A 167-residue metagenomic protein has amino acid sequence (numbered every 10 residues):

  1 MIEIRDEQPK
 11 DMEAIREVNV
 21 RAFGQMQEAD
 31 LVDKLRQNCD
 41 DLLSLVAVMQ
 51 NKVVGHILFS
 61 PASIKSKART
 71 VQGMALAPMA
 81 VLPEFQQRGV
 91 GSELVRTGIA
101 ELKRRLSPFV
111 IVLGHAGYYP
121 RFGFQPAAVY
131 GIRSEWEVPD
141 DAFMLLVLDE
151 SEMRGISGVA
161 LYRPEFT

Functional and structural regions predicted by a protein language model:
M1-L31, N38-V54, A75, E150-T167: Short amphipathic alpha-helix that is part of the acyltransferase structural core
V32-R36, G131-R133: Short, solvent-exposed loop/turn elements at beta->coil junctions and helix N-caps that rim active or binding pockets
L42, D141-M144: Short hydrophobic/aromatic beta-strand or adjacent loop that forms the aromatic wall/cage of a ligand/substrate-binding
S60, L94-G98, P126-Y130: Short acidic (Asp/Glu) patches
S63-A75, Q86: A conserved beta-turn-beta hairpin within the catalytic core of GNAT-like acetyltransferases that forms part
L76, V81, Q87-A100, V112: Conserved acetyl-CoA-binding loop-helix of GNAT-fold acetyltransferases
R104-P108, L113-V138: Conserved active-site alpha-helix within GNAT-family acetyltransferase domains
